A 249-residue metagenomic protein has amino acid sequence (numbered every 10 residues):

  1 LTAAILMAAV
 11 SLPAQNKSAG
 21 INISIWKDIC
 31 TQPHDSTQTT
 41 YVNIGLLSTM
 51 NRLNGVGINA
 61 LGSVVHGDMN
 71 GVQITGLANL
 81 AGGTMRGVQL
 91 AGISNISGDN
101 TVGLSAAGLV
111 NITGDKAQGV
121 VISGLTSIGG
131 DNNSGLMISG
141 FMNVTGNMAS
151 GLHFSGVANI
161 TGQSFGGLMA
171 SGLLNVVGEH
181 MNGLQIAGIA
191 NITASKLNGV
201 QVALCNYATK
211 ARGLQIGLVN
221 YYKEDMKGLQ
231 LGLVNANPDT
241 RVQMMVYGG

Functional and structural regions predicted by a protein language model:
L1-K17: Bacterial Sec-dependent N-terminal signal peptides
Q15-G249: Surface-exposed, glycine- and small/polar-enriched segments that build interaction surfaces at terminal
